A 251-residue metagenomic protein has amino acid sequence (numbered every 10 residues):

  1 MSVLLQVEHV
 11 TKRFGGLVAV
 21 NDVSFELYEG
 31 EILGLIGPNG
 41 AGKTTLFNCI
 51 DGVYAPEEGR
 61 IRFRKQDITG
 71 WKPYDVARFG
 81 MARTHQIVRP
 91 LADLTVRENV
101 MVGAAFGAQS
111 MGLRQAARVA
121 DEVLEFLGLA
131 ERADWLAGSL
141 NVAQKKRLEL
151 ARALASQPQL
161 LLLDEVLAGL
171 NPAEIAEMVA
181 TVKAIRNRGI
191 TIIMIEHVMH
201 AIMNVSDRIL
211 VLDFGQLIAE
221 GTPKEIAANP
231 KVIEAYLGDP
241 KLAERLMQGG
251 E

Functional and structural regions predicted by a protein language model:
S2-E251: Glycine-rich phosphate-binding loops of nucleotide-dependent enzymes
